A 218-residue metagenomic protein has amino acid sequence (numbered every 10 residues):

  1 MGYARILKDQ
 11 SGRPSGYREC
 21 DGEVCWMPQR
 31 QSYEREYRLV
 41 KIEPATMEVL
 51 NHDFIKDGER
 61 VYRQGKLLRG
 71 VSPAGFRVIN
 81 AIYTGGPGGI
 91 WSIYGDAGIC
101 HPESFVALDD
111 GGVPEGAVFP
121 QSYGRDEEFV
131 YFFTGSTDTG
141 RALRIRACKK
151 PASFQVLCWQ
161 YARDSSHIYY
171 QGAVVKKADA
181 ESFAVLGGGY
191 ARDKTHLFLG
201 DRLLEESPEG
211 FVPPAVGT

Functional and structural regions predicted by a protein language model:
M1-T218: Non-catalytic tandem-repeat scaffold regions and their flanking low-complexity/translocation tails
